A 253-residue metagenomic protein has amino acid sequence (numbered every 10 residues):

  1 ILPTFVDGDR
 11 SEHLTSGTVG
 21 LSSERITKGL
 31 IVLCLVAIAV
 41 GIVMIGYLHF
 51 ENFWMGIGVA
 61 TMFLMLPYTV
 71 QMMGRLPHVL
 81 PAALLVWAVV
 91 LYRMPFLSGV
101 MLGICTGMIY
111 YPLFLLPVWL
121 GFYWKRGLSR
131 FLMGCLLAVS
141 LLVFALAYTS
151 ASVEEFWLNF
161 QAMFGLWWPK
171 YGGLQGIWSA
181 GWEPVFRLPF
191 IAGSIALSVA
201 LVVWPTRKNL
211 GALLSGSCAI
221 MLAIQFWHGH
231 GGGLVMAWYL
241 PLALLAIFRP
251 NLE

Functional and structural regions predicted by a protein language model:
I1-V89, F96, Y123-M236, L240 (+1 more regions): Primarily membrane-embedded glycan-assembly and transfer machineries that use lipid-linked glycans
S98-G121, G229-L234: Transmembrane helices and adjacent periplasmic/lumenal helix-loop junctions of polyprenol-phosphate-dependent
